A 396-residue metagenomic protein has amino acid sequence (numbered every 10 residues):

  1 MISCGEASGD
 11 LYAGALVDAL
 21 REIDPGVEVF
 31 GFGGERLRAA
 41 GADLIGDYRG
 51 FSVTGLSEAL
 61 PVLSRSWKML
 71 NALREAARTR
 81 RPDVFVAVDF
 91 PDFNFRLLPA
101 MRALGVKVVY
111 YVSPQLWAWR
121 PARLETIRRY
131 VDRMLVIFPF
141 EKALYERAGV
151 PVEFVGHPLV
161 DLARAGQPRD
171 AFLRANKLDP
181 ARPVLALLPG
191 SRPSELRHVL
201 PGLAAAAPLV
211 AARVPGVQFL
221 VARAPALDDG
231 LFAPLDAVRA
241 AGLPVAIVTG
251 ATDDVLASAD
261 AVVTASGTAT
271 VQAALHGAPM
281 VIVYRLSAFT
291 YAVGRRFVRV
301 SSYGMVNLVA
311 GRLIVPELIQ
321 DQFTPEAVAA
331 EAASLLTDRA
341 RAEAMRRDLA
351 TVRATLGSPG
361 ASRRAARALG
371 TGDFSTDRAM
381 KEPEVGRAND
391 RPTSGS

Functional and structural regions predicted by a protein language model:
M1-S396: Nucleotide-activated sugar donor-binding and catalytic core shared by glycosyltransferases and related lipid-linked
